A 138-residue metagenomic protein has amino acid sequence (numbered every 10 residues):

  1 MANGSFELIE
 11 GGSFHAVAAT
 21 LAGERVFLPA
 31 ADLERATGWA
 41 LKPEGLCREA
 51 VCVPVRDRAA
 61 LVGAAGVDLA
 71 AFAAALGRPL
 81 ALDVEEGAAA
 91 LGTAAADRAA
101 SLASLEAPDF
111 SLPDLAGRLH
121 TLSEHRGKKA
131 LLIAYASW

Functional and structural regions predicted by a protein language model:
S5-E7, G45, D109-S111: Residue-level detector of beta-strand face positions
I9-S13, R35-A60, D83-A88: N-terminal export/assembly leaders
G12, R48-A50, A64-V67, L91-D97: Post-signal-peptide, soluble extracytosolic/periplasmic N-terminal scaffold domains of envelope/secretory systems
S13-V26, G63: Short, contiguous acidic and Ser/Thr-rich linear segments
R25-K42, A64-P79: Amphipathic, non-transmembrane alpha-helical segments in extracytoplasmic/periplasmic proteins
L69-A71, A75-A103: Non-catalytic propeptide/linker segments at domain boundaries
T93-L122: N-terminal "domain-start" segment that seeds a small globular fold
H120-W138: Short active-site neighborhood of thiol/selenol oxidoreductases, capturing the structured segment around
